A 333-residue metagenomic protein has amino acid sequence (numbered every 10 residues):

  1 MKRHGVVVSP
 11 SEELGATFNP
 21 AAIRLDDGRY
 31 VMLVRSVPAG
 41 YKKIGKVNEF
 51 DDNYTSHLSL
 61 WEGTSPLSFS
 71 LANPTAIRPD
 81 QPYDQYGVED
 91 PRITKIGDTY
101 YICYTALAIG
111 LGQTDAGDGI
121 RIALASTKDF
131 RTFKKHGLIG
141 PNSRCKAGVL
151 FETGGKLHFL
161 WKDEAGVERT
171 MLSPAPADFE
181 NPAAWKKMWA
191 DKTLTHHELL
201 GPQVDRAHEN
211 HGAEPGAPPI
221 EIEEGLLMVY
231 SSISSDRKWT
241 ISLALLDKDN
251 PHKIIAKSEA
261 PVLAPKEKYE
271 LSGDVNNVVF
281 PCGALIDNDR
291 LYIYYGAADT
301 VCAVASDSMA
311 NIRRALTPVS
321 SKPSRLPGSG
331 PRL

Functional and structural regions predicted by a protein language model:
M1-Y86, K95-H211, I220-D274, N288-L291 (+1 more regions): Beta-rich carbohydrate-recognition and catalytic domains
E89, G148, A217, F280-C282: Structural signature of WD-repeat beta-propeller blades
Y269-L271, V279-G283: Short glycine-rich, acidic/polar surface loops and turns
